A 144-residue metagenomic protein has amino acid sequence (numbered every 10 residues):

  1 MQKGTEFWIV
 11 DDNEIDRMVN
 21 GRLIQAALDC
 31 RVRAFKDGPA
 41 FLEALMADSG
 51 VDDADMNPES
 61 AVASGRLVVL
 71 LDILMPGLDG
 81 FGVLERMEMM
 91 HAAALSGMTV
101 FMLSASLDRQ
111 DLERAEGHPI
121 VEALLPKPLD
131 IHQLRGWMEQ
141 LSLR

Functional and structural regions predicted by a protein language model:
D11-N13, D72: Acidic di-acidic motifs
E14-K36: Two-component/phosphorelay signaling modules centered on CheY-like receiver
N20, V69-D72: Active-site T/S-Asp motif of two-component receiver
A34-V68: Acidic, metal-coordinating helix/loop segments flanking the phosphotransfer/catalytic sites of two-component signaling
D37, D79-R86: Acidic catalytic/metal-coordinating carboxylates
M75: Receiver (REC) domain active-site loop signature in two-component systems and cognate sites in sensor histidine kinases
G82, L95-G97, F101, L107-L124: Alpha4 helix (beta4-alpha4-beta5 surface) of REC/receiver domains from two-component response regulators
P128-L141: C-terminal output helix
